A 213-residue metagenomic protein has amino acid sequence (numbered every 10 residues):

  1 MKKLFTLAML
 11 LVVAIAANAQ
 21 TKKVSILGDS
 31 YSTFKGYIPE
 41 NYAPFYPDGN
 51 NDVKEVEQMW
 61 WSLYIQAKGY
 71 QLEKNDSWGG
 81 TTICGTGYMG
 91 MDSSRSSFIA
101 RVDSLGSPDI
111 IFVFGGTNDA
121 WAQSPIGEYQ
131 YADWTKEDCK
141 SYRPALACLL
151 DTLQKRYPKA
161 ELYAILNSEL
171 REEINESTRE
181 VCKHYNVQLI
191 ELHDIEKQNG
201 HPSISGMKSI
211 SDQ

Functional and structural regions predicted by a protein language model:
K2-L7: Sec-dependent signal peptide recognition, specifically the positively charged N-region followed immediately by
L10-N18: Hydrophobic h-region of N-terminal signal peptides that target proteins for export in Gram-negative bacteria
T21, S30-Y31: N-terminal hydrophobic or amphipathic helices/low-complexity stretches enriched in small/hydrophobic/Pro/Gly
K23-S25, F34-G127: Conserved SGNH/GDSL esterase-like catalytic core that processes O-acyl groups on lipids and polysaccharides
L27-G28, I165: Short hydrophobic segments within beta-strands
Y31-S32, G206: Short active-site segment of divalent metal-dependent hydrolases/proteases that encodes the spacing between
T33-F34, R171: Active-site environment of divalent metal-dependent phosphoester hydrolases
S93-Q213: Alpha-helical cap/lid subdomain in secreted, periplasmic, or secretory-pathway luminal O-acyl-processing enzymes
